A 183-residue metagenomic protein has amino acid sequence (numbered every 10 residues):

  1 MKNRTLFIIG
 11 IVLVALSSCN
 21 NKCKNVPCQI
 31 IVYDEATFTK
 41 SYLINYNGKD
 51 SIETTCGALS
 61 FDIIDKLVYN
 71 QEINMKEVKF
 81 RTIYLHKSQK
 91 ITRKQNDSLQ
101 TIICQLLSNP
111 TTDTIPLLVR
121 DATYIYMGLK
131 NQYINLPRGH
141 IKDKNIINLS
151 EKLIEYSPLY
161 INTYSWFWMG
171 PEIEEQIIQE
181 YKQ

Functional and structural regions predicted by a protein language model:
M1-T5: Positively charged n-region of N-terminal signal peptides that target proteins for export
L6-I11: Sec-dependent N-terminal signal peptides
A15-S18: C-terminal motif of bacterial Sec signal peptides marking the signal peptidase cleavage site
N20-Q183: Function-determining sites in protein domains
